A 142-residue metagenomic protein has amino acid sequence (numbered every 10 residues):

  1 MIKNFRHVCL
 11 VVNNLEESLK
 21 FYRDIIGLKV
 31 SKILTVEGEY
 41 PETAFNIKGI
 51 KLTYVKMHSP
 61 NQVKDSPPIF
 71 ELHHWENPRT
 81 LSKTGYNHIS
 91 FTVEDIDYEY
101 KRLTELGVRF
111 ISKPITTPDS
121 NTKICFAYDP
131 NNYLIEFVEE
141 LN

Functional and structural regions predicted by a protein language model:
M1-I2, L81-K83: Short, flexible turn/loop "capping" segments at secondary-structure junctions
M1-K3, L10, I33, P68 (+2 more regions): Vicinal oxygen chelate
F5-H7, T84-H88: Eukaryotic phosphotyrosine signaling hubs
V11-D65: Core segments of cupin and vicinal oxygen chelate
L15, I96-D97: Residues at or immediately preceding the N-termini of alpha-helices
V55-S59, L72, C125-A127: Short beta-strand element of the conserved SAM-dependent methyltransferase core
K64, P68, N77: Arg/Lys-rich, alpha-helical DNA-contact motif
L72-N77, E139-L141: Acetyl-CoA-dependent GNAT
